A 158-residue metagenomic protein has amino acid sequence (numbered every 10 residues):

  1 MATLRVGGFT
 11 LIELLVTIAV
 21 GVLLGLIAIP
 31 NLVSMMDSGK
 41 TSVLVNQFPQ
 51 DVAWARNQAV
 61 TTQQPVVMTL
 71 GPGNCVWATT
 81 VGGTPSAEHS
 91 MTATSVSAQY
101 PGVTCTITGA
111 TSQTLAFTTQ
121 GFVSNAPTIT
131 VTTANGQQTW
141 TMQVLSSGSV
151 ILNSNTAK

Functional and structural regions predicted by a protein language model:
A2-T3, I18, L23-A53, N57 (+2 more regions): N-terminal helix-rich module
G7-A19: N-terminal signal-anchor/signal peptide hydrophobic helix marking the start of the first transmembrane segment
